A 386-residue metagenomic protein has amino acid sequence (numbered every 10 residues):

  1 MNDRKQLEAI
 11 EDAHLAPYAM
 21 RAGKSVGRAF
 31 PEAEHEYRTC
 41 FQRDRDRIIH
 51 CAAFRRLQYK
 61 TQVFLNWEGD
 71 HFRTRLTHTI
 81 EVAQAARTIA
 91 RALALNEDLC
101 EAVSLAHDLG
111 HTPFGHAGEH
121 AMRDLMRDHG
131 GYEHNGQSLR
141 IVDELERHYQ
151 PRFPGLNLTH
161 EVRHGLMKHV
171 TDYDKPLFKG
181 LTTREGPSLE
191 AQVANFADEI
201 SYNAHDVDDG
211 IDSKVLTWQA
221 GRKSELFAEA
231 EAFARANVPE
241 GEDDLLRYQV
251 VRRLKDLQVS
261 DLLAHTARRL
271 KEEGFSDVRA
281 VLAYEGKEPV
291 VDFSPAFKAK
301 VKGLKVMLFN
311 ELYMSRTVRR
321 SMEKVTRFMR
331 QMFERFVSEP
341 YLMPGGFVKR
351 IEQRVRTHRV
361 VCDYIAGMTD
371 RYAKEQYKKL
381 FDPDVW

Functional and structural regions predicted by a protein language model:
M1-T79, A83-I89, N96-E97, N135-G136 (+1 more regions): Histidine-centered, transition-metal-coordinating active-site segments
E36-Y37, V103, G130: Short N-terminal signal/transit or membrane-insertion segments and the immediately adjacent low-complexity/disordered
N66-T77, A90-R91, A106-P113, M126-H129: Short coil/turn segments at secondary-structure boundaries
L93, E97-E119, S138, D198 (+1 more regions): His-Asp-centered metal-binding catalytic motifs of divalent-metal-dependent phosphohydrolases/nucleases
D108-Q150: A generic, well-ordered mixed alpha/beta core segment in the N-terminal half of proteins
